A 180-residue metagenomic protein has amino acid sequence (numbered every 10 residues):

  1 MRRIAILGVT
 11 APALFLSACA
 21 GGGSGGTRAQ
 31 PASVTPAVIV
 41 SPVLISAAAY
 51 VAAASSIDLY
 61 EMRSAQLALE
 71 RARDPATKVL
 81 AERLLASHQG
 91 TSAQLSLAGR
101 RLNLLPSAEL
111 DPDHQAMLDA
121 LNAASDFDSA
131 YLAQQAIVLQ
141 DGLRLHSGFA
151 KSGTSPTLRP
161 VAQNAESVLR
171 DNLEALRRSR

Functional and structural regions predicted by a protein language model:
R2-G8, C19-R180: His/Met- and acidic-residue-enriched segments that coordinate or traffic transition-metal cofactors and support
